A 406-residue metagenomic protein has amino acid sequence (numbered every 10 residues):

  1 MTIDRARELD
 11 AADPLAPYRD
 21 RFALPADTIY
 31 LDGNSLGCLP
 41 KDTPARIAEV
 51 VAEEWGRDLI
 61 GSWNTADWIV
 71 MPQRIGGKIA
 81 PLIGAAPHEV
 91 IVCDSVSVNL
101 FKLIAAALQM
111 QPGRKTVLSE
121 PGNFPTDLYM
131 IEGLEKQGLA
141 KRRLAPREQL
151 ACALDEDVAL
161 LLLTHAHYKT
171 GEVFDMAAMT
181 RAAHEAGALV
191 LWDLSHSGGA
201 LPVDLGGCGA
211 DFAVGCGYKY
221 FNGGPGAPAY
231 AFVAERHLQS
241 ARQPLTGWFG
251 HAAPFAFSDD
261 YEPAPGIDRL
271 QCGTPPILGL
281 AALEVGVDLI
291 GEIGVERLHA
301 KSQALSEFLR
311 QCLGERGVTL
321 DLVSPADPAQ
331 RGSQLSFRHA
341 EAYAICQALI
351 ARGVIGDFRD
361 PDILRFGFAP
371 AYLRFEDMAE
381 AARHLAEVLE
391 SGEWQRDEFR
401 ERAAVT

Functional and structural regions predicted by a protein language model:
M1-T406: Pyridoxal 5′-phosphate
